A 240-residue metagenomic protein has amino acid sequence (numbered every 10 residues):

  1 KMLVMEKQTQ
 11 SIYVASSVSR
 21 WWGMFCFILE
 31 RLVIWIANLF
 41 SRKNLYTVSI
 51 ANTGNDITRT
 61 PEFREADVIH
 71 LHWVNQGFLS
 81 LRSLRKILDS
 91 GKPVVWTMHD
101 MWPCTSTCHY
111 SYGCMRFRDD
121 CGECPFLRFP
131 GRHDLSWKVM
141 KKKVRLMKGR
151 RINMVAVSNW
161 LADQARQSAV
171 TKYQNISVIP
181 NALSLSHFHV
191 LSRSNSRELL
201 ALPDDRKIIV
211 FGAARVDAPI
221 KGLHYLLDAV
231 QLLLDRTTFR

Functional and structural regions predicted by a protein language model:
K1-N52, D56-F63: N-terminal strand-loop element at the rim of the active site of nucleotide-sugar-dependent glycosyltransferases
Q10-S16, S83, S106-S111, R116 (+3 more regions): Short aromatic-enriched loop/helix-cap "lid" or pocket-rim segments at secondary-structure transitions that line
T58-F78, K92-H99: Short N-terminal targeting/anchoring amphipathic segment
D89, W102, C114-V155, L161 (+1 more regions): Membrane-proximal helix-turn-helix segments that form the acceptor-binding/catalytic region of lipid-linked
P93-V95, N153, N175, K207 (+1 more regions): Proline-centered loop/turn at the N-terminus of a beta-strand
W160, A182: Carbohydrate-associated surface elements
H189-L202: A short helix/loop element that forms part of the nucleotide-sugar donor recognition site in Leloir-type
L202-K221, L227-Q231: Conserved donor-binding/catalytic core segment of Leloir-type glycosyltransferases
